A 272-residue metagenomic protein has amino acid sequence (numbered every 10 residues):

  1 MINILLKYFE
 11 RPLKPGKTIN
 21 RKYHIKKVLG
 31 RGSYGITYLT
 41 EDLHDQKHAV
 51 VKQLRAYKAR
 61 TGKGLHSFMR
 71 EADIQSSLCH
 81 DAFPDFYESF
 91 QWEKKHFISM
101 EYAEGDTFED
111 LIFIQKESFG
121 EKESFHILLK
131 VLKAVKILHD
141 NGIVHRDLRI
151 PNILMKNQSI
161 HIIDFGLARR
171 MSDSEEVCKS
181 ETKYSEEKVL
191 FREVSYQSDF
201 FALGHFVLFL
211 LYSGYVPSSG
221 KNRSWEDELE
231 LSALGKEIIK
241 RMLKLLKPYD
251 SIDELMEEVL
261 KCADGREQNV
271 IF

Functional and structural regions predicted by a protein language model:
M1-T18: Juxta-kinase regulatory segment immediately upstream of eukaryotic protein kinase catalytic domains
I36-L65: ATP-binding glycine-rich loop module of kinase domains
F68-D73: Regulatory alphaC helix of protein kinase catalytic domains
S89: Activation-segment/catalytic-loop signature of the eukaryotic protein kinase fold
E93-T107: Conserved short submotifs of the Hanks-type protein kinase catalytic core that shape the nucleotide-binding pocket
F108-F119: AlphaC helix of the protein kinase catalytic domain
I127-L128: Activation segment signature within eukaryotic-like protein kinase domains
V135-M155: Catalytic-loop of the protein kinase fold
